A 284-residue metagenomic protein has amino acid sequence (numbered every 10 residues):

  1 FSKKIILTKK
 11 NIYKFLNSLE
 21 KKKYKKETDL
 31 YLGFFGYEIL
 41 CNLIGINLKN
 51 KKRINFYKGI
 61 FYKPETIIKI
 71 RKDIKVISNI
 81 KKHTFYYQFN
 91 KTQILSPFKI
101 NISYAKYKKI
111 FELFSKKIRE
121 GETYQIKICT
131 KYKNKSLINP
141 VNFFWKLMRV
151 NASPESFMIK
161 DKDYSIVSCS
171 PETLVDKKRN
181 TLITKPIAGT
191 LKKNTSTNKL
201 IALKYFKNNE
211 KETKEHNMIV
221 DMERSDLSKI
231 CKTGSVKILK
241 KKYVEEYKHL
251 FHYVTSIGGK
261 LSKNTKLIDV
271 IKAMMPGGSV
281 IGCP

Functional and structural regions predicted by a protein language model:
F1-P284: Extended alpha-helical targeting/anchoring segments, especially N-terminal organellar/secretory targeting helices
